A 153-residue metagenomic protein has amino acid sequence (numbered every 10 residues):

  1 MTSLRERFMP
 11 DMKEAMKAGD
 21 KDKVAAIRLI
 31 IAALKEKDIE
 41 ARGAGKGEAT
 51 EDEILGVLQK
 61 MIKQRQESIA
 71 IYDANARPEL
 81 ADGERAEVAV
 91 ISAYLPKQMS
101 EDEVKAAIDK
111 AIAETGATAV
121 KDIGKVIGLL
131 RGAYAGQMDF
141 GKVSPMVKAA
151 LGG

Functional and structural regions predicted by a protein language model:
T2-G153: Charged, compositionally biased, marginally structured helical/coil segments
